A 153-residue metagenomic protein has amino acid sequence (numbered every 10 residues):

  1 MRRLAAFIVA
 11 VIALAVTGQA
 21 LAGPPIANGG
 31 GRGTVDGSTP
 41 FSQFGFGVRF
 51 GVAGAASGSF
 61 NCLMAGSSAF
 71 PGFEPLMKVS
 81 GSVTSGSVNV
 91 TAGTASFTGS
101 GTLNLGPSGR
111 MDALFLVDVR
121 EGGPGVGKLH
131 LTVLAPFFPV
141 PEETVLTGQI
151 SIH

Functional and structural regions predicted by a protein language model:
M1-L4: Positively charged n-region of N-terminal signal peptides that target proteins for export
F7-V16: Bacterial N-terminal signal peptides
T17-A22: Sec/Tat signal peptide C-region and signal peptidase I cleavage site
G23-N28: Cleaved targeting-peptide boundary
T39-F115: Predominantly extracellular/secreted and cell-surface proteins with exposed, flexible low-complexity segments
G45-F46, P124-P139: Low-complexity, intrinsically disordered Gly/Pro/Thr-rich segments
G81, T132-H153: Edge beta-strand at a domain terminus
G109-H130: A short, surface-exposed beta-strand/turn
